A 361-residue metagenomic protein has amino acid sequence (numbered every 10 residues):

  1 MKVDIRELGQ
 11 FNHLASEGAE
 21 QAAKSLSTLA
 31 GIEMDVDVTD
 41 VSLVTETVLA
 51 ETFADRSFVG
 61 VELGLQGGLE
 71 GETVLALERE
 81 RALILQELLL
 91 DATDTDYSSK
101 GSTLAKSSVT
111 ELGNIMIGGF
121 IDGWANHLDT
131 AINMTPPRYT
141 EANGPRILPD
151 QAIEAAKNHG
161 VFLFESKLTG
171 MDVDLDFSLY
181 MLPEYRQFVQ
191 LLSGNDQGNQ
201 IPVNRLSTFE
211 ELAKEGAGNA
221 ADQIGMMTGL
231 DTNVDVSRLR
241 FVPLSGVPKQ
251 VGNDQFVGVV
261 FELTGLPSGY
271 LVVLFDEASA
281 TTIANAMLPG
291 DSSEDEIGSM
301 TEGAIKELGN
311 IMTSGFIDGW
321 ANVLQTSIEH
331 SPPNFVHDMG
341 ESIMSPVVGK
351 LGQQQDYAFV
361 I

Functional and structural regions predicted by a protein language model:
K2-T103, S107-V203, S207-S293, A304-I361: Composition-driven recognition of glycine/serine/threonine/acidic- and proline-rich low-complexity segments and repeats
